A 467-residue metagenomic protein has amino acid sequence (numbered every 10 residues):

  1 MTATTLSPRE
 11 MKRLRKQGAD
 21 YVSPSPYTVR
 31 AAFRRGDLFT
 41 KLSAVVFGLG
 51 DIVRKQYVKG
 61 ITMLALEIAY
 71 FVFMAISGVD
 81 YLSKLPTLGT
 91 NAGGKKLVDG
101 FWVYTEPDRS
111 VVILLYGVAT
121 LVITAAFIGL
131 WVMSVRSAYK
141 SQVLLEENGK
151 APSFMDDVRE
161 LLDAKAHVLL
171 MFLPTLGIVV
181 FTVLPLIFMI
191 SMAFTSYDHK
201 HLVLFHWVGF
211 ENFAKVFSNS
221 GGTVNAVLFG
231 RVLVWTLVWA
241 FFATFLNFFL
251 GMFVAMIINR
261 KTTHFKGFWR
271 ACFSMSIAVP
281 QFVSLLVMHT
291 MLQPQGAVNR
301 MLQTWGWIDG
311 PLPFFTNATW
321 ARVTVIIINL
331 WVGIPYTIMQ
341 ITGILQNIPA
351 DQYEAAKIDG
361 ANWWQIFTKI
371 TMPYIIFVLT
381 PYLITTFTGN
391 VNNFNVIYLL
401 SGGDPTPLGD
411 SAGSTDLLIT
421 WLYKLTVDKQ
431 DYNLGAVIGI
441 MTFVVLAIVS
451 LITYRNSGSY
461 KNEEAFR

Functional and structural regions predicted by a protein language model:
A3-L6, M11-P26, F33, D37-L38 (+9 more regions): N-terminal signal-anchor/first transmembrane alpha helix
K16-D20, P24-Y27, L49, G78 (+2 more regions): Extended, non-globular or repeat-rich regions with surface exposure
R30-R34, L408-G409: A ubiquitous short alpha-helical element
D51-I52, I334: Function-critical hydrophobic alpha-helical transmembrane segments in multi-pass membrane proteins
I52-V53, V427: Hydrophobic/aromatic side-chain positions at a characteristic register within alpha-helices of tetratricopeptide repeats
K55, L66, I76-G93, V122: Transmembrane-helix bundle segments that line or gate the permeation/cavity pathway in multi-pass membrane proteins
S77-L85, V135, A166-R467: A structural signal for multi-pass alpha-helical bundles of membrane permease subunits that mediate small-molecule
G94-I123, S220-V234, P313-A318: Membrane-interface segments at the starts/ends of alpha-helical transmembrane spans
